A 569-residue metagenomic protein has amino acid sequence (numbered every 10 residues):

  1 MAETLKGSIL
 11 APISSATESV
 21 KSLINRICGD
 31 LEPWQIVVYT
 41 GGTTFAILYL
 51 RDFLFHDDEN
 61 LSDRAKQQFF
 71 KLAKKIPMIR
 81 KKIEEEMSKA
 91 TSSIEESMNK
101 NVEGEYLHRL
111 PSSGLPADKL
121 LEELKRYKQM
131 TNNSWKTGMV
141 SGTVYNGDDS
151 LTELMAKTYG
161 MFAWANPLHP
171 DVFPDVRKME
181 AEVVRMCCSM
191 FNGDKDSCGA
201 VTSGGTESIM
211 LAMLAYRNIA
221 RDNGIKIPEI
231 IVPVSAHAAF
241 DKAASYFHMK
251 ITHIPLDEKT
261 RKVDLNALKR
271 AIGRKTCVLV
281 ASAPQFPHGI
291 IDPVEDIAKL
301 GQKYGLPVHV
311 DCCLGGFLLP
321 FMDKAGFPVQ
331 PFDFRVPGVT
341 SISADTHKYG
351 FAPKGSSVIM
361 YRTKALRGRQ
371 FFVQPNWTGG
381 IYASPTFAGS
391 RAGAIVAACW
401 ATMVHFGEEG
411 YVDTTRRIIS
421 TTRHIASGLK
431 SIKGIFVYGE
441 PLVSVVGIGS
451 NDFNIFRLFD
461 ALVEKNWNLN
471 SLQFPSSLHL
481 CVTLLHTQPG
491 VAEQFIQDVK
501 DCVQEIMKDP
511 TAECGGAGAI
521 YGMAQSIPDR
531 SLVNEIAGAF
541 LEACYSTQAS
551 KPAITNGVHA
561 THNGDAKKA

Functional and structural regions predicted by a protein language model:
A2-R177, A181-R185, S189, V412 (+3 more regions): Non-catalytic terminal extensions of PLP-dependent enzymes
E180-R185, D196-I225, A239-A243: Conserved beta-loop-alpha segment that forms the PLP phosphate-binding cup at the N-terminus of a helix
L211-L214, D241-Y246, I290-P293, L318-A325 (+2 more regions): Short acidic, glycine/serine/threonine-rich loops at helix termini
A220-K275: PLP-dependent aminotransferase-like
I251, V308-H309, V437, L469: Hydrophobic beta-strand scaffold residues
V263-V310: Active-site phosphate-binding strand-loop segment of PLP-dependent enzymes
F321-S444, I448-F453, I527: Active-site C-terminal subdomain of aminotransferase-like
